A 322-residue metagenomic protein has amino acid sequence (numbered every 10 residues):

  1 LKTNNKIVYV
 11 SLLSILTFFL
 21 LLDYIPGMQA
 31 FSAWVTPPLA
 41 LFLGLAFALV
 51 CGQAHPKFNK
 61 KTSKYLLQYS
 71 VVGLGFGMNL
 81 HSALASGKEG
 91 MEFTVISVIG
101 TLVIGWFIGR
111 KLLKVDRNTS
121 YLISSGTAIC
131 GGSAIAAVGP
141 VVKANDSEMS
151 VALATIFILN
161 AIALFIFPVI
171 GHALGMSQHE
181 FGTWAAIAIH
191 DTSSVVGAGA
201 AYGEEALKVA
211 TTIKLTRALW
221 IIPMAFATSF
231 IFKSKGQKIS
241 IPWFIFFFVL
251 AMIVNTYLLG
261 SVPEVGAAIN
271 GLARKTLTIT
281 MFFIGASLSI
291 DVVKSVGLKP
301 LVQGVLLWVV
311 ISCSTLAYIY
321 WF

Functional and structural regions predicted by a protein language model:
K2-Y65, V72-S82, P223-R274, T280-G297 (+2 more regions): Structural signature of multi-pass alpha-helical membrane transport proteins
L21-P26, L80-E89, G171-F181, A200-V209 (+1 more regions): Helix-coil boundary and interhelical linker segments in multi-pass alpha-helical membrane proteins
Q29-L43, S63-L66, G87-G100, S124-G126 (+3 more regions): Structural signature of hydrophobic alpha-helical transmembrane segments
K60-T62, L66-R117, G139-T155, G297: Helix-loop-helix hairpins and the membrane-proximal interhelical loops of multi-pass alpha-helical transport proteins
E92-S124, I158-M176, I279, K294-L298 (+1 more regions): Transmembrane alpha-helices that form the ion-translocation and gating core of multi-pass ion transport proteins
I108-K114, I166-A188, T211-I239, A317-F322: Juxtamembrane and boundary regions of transmembrane helices in multi-pass small-molecule transporters and channels
V115-A163, E180-G203, L272: Alpha-helical membrane segments and immediately flanking helix-loop junctions that form or couple to the substrate/ion
A173-V209, T228-S229, K233, V254-P263 (+1 more regions): Transmembrane alpha-helical segments and their short flanking loops that form helix-hairpins/helix-helix interfaces
